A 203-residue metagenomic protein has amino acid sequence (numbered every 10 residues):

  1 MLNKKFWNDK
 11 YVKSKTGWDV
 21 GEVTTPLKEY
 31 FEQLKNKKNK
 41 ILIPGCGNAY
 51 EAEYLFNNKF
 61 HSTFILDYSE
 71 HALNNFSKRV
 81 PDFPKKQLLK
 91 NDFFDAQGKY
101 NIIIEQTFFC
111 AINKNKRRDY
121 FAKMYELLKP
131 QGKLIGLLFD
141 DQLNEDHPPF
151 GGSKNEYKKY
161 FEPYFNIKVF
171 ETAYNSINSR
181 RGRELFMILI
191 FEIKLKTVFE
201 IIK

Functional and structural regions predicted by a protein language model:
M1-G98, I112-K203: Class I (Rossmann-like) S-adenosyl-L-methionine-dependent methyltransferase catalytic domain, capturing the SAM-binding
N101: Conserved acidic residues
I104: A conserved beta-strand element that flanks and buttresses the S-adenosyl-L-methionine
T107-A111: Short catalytic micro-motifs in class I SAM-dependent methyltransferases
